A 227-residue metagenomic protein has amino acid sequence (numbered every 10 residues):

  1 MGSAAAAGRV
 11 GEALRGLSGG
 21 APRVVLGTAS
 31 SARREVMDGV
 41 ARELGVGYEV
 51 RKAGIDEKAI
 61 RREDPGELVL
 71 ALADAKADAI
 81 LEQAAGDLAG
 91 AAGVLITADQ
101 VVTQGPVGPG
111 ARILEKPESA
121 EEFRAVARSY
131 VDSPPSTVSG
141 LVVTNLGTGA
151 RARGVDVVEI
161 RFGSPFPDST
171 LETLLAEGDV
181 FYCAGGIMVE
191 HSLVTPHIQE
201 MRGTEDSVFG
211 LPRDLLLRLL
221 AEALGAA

Functional and structural regions predicted by a protein language model:
G2-V94, G108, D214, A221-A227: N-terminal polybasic phosphate/anion-binding patch
S18-G20, V102, P106-G108, A152-D156 (+1 more regions): Short glycine-enriched loop/turn motifs at secondary-structure junctions
L26-G27, K116, F209-G210: Active-site-adjacent beta-strand anchor residues
M37, A73, D99, F123 (+3 more regions): Residue-level signal for inorganic ion chemistry
L68, V94, Q100-P135: Active-site-adjacent loop/tail segments of enzyme domains
Q100-Q104, T137-N145, M188: Short beta-strand scaffold segments in enzyme catalytic cores
K116-E177: Conserved core of the sugar-phosphate nucleotidyltransferase
A150-A227: Active-site oxyanion/phosphate-handling segment shared across diverse enzymes
